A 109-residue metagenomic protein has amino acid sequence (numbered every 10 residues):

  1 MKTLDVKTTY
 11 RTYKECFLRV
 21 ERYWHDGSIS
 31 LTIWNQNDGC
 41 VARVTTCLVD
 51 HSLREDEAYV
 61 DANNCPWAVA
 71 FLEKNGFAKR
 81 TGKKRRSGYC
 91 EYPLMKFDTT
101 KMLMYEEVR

Functional and structural regions predicted by a protein language model:
M1-E21, H25-S28, V41, E107-V108: Ser/Thr/Pro-rich, acidic low-complexity intrinsically disordered regulatory segments
D5, C16, D26, H51 (+3 more regions): Alpha-helical protein-protein interaction elements
T8-R11, E57, S87-C90: Intrinsically disordered, low-complexity segments enriched in small/polar residues
T9, Y23, Q36, V49-H51 (+1 more regions): Generic structural motif
S28-N35, M95-F97: Generic recognition of long tandem-repeat/solenoid scaffolds
I33-F77: Acidic, aromatic-enriched beta-alpha/helix-loop junctions
D61-R109: Short, compact, well-ordered microdomains
